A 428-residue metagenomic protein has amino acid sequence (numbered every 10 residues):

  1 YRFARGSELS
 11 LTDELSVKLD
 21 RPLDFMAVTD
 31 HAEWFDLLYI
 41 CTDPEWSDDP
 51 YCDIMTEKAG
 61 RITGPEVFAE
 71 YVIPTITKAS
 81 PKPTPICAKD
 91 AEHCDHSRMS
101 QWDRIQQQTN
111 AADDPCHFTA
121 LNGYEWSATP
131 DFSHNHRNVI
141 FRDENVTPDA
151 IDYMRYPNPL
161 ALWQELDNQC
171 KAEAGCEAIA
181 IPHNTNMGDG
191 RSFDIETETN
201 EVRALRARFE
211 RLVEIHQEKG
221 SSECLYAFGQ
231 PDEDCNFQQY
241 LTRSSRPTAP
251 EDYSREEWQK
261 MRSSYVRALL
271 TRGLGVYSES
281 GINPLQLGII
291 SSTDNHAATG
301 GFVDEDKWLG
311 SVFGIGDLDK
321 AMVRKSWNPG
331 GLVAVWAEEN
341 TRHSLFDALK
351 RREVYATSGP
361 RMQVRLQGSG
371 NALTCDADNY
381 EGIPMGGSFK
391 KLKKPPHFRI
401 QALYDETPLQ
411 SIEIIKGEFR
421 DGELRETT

Functional and structural regions predicted by a protein language model:
Y1-C41, S47, C52-M55, C94 (+4 more regions): C-terminal functional module detector
R5, E33, V67-T119, S133 (+1 more regions): Long, well-ordered early-domain segments
K58-G60: Structural motif
I62-P81, S127-A204, G220: Alpha-helix N-cap/helix-start capping residues at coil-to-helix junctions, especially the first residue of tandem
P83-M99, R142-P157, R255-S264: The substrate-binding groove and active-site-proximal loops of carbohydrate-active enzymes, especially glycoside
W102, L160-W163, R267-L270: Short, well-ordered alpha-helical scaffold segments within catalytic/effector domains
